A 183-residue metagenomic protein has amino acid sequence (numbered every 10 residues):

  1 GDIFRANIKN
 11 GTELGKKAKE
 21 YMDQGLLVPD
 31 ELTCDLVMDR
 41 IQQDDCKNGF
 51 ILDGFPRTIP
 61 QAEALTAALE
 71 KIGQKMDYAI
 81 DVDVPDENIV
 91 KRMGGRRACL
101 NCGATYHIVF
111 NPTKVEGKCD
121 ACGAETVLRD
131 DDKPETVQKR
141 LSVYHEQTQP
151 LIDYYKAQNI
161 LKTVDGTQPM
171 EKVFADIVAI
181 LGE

Functional and structural regions predicted by a protein language model:
D2-Q74, P85-N88, A98-A104, R129 (+1 more regions): ATP-dependent small-molecule kinase phosphotransfer cores that center on conserved nucleotide phosphate-binding segments
G25, D77, L161: Short, conserved active-site loop motifs that form the nucleotide-linked donor/cofactor pocket
D53, I72-G95, V109-K118, V164: Conserved phosphate-donor/acceptor-positioning beta-strand/loop module used by diverse small-molecule
K91-Q138: Cys/His-rich short segments
E125-E183: NTP-dependent small-molecule kinase module
